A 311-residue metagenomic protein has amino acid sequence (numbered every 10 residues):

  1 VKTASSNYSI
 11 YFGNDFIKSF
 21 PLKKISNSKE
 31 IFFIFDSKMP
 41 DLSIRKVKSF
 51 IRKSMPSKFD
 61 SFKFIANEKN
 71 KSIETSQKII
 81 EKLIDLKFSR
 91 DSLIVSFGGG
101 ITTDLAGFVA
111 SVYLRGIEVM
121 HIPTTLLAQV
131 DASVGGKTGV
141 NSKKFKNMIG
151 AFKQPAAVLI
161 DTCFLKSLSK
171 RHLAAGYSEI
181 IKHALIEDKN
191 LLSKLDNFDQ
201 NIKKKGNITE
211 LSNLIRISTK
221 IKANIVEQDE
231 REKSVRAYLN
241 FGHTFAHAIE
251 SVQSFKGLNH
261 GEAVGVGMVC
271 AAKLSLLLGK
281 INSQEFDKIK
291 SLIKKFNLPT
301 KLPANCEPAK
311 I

Functional and structural regions predicted by a protein language model:
V1-L93: ATP/NTP phosphate-donor binding region
F32, D60-F62, V95, M120-I122 (+1 more regions): Hydrophobic/aromatic beta-strand patches that form the interior of the parallel beta-sheet core in alpha/beta enzyme
A66-N67, F97-G99, F241-G242: Glycine-rich beta-strand-to-loop/alpha-helix junction loops that act as flexible
I80-F97, D104-H121: Non-catalytic interfacial helical region
I101-F108, Q129, A248: Short glycine/serine/threonine-rich phosphate/pyrophosphate-binding segments that cradle anionic phosphate groups
F108-F198: A glycine/threonine-rich phosphate-anchoring loop and its flanking beta-alpha core in nucleotide/phosphate-binding
N197-P308: Active-site segments that bind and position negatively charged phosphate/pyrophosphate groups
